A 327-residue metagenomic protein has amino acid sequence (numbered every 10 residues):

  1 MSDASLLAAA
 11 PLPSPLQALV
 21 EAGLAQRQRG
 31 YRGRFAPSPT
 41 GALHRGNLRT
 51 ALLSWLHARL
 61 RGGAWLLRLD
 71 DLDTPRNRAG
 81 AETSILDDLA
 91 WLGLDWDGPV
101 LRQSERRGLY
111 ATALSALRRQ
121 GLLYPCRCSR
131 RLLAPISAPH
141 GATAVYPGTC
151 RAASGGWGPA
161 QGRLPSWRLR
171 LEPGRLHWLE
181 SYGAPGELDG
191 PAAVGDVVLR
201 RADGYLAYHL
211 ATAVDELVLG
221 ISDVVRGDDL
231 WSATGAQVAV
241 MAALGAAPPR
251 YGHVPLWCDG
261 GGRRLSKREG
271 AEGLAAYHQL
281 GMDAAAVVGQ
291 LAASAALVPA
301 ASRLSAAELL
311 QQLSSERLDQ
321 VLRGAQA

Functional and structural regions predicted by a protein language model:
M1-G41, G158, G174, R263-A327: Non-catalytic terminal extensions that flank enzyme cores
S2-G141, D228-D229, A233-A246: N-terminal Rossmann-like or analogous alpha/beta NTP/dinucleotide-binding catalytic cores that position adenine
D3, A81-A193, R303-A327: Active-site neighborhoods of enzyme catalytic cores
H44, R106-A111, L169, V254-P255 (+1 more regions): Noncatalytic linker/hinge segments flanking ATPase motor cores
R59-A64, L219-G220, G245-A246, A295-S302: Short helix-capping/linker segments at secondary-structure and domain boundaries
L66-D73, H253-P255, R303-L313: Short alpha-helical "patches" and their helix-cap loops
S115-R118, L217, H278, A292: Alpha-helix boundary recognition
L132-K267, G273-H278, R323, A327: Active-site cores that bind ATP or allylic diphosphates and position pyrophosphate for catalysis
